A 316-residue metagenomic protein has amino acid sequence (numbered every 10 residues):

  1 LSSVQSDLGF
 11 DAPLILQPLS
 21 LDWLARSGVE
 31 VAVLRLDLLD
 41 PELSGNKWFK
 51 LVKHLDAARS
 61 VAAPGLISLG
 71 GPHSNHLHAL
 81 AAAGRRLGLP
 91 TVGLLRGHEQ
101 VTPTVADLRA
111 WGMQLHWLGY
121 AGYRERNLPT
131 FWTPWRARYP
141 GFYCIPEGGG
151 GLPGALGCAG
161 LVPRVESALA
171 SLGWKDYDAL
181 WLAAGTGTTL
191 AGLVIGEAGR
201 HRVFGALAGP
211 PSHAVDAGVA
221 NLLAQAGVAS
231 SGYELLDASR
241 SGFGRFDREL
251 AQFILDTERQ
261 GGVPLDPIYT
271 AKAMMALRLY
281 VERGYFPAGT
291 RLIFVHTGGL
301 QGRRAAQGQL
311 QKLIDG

Functional and structural regions predicted by a protein language model:
L1-G316: PLP-dependent amino-acid enzyme catalytic core
